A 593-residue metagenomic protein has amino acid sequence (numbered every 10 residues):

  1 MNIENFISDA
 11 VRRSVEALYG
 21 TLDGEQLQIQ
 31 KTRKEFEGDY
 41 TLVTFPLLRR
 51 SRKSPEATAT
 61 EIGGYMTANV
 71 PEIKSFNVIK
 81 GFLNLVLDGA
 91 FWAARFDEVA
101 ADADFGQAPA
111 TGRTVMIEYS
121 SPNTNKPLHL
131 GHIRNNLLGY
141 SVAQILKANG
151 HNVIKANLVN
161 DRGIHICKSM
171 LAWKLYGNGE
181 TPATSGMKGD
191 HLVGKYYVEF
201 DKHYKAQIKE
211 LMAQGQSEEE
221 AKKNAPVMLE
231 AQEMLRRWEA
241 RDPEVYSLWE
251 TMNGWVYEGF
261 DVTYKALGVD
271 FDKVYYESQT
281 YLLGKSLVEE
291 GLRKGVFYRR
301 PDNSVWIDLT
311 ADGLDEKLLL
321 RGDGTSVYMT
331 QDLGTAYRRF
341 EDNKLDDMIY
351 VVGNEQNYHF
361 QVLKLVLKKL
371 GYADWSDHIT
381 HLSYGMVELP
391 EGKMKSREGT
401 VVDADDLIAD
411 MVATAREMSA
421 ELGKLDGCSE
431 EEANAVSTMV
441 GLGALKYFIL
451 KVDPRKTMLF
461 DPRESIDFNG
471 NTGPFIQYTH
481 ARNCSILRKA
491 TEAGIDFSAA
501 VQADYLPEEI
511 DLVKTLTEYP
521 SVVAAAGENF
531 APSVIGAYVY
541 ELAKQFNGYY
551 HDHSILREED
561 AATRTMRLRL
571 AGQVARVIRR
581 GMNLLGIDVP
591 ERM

Functional and structural regions predicted by a protein language model:
M1-A93, P109-M593: Non-catalytic interaction-recognition regions
A94-V99: Short, charged, solvent-exposed linker or helix-capping segments at domain edges/interfaces that act as flexible hinges
A100-P109: Flexible, low-complexity linker/hinge segments
